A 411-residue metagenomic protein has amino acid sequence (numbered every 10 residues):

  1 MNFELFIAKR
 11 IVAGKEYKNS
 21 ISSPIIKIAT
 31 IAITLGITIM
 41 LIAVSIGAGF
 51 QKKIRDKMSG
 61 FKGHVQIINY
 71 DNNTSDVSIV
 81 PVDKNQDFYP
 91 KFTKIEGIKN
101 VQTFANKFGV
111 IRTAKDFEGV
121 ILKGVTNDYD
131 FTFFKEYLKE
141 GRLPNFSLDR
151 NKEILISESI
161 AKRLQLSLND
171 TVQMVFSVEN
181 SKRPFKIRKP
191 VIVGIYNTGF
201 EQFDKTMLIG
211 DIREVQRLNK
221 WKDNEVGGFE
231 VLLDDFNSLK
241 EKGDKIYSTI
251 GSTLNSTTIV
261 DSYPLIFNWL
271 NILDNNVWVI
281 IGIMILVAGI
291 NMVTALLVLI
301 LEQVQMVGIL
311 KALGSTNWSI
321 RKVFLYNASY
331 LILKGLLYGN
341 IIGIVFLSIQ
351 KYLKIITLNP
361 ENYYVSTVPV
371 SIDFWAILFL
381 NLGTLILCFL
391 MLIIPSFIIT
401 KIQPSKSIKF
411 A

Functional and structural regions predicted by a protein language model:
N2-R10, F131-T132, T257, I349-Y363: Peri-membrane helix termini and adjoining interfacial loops of integral membrane proteins
I21-A48, N271-G308, S329-Y338, I386-L390: Hydrophobic alpha-helical transmembrane segments of multi-pass inner-membrane transport and secretion
T38, S45-I121, R142-D149, S248: Hydrophobic, regular-secondary-structure patches
A105, V120-V125, R142-R213: Hydrophobic secondary-structure segments that place a key small or acidic residue at a functional site
N180, P184-V277: Mechanotransmission and gating elements of multispan inner-membrane complexes involved in transport and envelope
L297, M306-Q350: Transmembrane alpha-helical interface segments in multi-pass membrane proteins
K322, K334-L382, I393-K401: Short helix-loop junctions at transmembrane helix boundaries
F397-A411: Short cytosolic juxtamembrane segments of multi-pass membrane proteins
